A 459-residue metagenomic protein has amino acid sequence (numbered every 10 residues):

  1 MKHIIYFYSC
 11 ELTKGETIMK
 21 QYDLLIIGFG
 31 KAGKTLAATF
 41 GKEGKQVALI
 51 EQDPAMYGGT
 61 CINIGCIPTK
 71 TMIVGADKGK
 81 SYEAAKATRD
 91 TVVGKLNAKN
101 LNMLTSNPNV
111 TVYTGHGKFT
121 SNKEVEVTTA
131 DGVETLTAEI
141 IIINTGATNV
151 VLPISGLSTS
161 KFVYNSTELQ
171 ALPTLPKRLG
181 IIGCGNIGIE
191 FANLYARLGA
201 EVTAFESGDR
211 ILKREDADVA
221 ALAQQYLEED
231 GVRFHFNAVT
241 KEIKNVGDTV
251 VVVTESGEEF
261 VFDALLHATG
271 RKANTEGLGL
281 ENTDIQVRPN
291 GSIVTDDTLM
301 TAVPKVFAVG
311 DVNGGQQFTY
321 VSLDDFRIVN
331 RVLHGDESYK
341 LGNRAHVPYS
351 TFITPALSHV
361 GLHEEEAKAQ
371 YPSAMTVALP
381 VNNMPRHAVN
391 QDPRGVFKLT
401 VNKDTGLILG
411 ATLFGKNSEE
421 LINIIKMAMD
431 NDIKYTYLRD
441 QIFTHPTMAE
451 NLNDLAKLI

Functional and structural regions predicted by a protein language model:
K2, Y22-L24, F29-K95, A196-K213 (+2 more regions): Beta1-alpha1 glycine-rich phosphate/pyrophosphate-binding loop at the start of Rossmann-like nucleotide-binding domains
H3-I18: Short, Lys/Arg-enriched N-terminal segments with co-localized hydrophobic residues within the first ~10-30 amino acids
G15, T111, K118-D131, L136 (+1 more regions): A Rossmann-like FAD-binding core segment of flavoenzymes
K20, T60-T135, E215-K241, E258 (+2 more regions): N-terminal Rossmann-like dinucleotide/flavin-binding domain of flavoprotein oxidoreductases that bind FAD/FMN
I27-A55, T60, I67, M72 (+2 more regions): Flexible, glycine-rich terminal cap/loop adjacent to redox cofactors in electron-transfer oxidoreductases
G58, T91-L101, Q170-A171, P176-G180 (+3 more regions): Rossmann-like dinucleotide-binding cores of NAD(P)H-dependent redox enzymes
C66, T145-E201, F205, R233-F234 (+3 more regions): Glycine-rich dinucleotide-binding loop and its adjacent helix/turn
T159-T174, E259-D336: FAD-site-proximal beta/loop scaffold in flavoenzymes
